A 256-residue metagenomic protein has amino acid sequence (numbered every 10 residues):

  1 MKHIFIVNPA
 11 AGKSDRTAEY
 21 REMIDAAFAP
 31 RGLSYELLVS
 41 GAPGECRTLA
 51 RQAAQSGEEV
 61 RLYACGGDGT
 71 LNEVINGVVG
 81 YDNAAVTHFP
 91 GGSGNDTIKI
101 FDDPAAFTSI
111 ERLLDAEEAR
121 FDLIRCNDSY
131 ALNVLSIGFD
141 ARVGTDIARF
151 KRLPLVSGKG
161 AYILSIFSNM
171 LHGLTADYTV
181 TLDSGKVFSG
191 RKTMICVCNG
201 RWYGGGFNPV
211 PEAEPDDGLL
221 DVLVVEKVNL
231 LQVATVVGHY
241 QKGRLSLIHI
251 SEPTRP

Functional and structural regions predicted by a protein language model:
M1-L62, N72: ATP/NTP phosphate-donor binding region
P9, C65-G67, F89-G92: Glycine-rich beta-strand-to-loop/alpha-helix junction loops that act as flexible
D15-R16, E73-I75, I98-I100, G206-F207 (+1 more regions): Short glycine-/acidic-enriched loop or helix-start segments at secondary-structure transitions that form or flank
R31, S40, G80-C196: Catalytic core of DAGKc-family lipid kinases
T70-Y81: Short Gly/Thr/Asp-enriched flexible loops that form oxyanion-binding sites at enzyme active sites
M194-K242: Internal helical hairpin/lid segments
I248-P256: Residue-level detector of conserved catalytic or cofactor/ligand-binding positions in enzyme active sites
